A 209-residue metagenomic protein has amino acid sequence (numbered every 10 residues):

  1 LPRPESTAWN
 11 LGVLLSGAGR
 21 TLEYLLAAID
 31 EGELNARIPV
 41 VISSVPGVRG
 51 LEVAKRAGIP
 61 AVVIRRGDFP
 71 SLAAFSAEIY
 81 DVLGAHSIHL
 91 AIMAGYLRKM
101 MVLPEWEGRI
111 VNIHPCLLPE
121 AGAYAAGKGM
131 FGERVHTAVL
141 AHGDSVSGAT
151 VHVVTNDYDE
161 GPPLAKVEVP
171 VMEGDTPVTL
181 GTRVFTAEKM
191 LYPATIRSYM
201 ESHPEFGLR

Functional and structural regions predicted by a protein language model:
L1-R209: One-carbon transfer enzymes
